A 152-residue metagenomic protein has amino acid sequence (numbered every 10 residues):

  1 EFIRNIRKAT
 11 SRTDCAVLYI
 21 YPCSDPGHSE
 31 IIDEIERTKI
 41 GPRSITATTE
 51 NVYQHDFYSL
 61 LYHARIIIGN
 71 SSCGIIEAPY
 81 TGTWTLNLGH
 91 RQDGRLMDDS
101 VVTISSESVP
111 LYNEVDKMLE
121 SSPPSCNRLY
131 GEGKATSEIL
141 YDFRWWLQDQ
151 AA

Functional and structural regions predicted by a protein language model:
E1-A152: Nucleotide-activated sugar donor-binding and catalytic core shared by glycosyltransferases and related lipid-linked
